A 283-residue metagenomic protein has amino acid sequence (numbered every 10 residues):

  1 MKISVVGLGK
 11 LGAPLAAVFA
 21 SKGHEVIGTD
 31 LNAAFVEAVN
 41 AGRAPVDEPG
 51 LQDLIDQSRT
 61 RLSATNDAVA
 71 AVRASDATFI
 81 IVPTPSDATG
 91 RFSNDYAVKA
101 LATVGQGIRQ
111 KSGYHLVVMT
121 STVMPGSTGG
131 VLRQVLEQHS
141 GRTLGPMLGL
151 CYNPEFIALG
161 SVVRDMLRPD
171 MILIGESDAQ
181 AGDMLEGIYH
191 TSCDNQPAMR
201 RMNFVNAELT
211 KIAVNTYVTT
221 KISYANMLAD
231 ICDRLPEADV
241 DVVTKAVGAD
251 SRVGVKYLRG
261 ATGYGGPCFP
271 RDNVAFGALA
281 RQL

Functional and structural regions predicted by a protein language model:
M1-L283: Structural/interface elements that position substrates and couple domains in central-metabolism enzymes
